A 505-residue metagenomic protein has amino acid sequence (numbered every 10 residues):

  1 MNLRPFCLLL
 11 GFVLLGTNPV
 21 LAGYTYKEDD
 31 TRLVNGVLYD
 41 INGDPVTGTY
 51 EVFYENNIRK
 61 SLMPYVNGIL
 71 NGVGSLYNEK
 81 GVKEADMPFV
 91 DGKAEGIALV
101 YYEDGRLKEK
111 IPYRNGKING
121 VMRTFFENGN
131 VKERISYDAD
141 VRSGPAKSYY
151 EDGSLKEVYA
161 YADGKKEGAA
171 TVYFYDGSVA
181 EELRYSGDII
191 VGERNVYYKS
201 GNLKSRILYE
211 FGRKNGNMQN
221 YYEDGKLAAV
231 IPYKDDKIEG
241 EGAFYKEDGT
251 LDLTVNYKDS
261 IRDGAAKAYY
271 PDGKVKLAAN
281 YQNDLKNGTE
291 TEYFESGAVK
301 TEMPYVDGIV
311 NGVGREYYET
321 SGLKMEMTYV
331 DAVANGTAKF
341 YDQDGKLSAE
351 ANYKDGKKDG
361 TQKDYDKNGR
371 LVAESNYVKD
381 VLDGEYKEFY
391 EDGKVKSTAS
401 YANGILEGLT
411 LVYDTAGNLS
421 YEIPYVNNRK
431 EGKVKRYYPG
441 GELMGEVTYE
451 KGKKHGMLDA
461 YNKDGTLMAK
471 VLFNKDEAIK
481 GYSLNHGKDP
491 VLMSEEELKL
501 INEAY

Functional and structural regions predicted by a protein language model:
M1-C7: Bacterial N-terminal signal peptides that target proteins for export
C7-T17: Bacterial N-terminal signal peptides
N18-Y505: Glycine/tyrosine- and acidic-biased, solvent-exposed loop/turn segments at the edges of beta-strands
